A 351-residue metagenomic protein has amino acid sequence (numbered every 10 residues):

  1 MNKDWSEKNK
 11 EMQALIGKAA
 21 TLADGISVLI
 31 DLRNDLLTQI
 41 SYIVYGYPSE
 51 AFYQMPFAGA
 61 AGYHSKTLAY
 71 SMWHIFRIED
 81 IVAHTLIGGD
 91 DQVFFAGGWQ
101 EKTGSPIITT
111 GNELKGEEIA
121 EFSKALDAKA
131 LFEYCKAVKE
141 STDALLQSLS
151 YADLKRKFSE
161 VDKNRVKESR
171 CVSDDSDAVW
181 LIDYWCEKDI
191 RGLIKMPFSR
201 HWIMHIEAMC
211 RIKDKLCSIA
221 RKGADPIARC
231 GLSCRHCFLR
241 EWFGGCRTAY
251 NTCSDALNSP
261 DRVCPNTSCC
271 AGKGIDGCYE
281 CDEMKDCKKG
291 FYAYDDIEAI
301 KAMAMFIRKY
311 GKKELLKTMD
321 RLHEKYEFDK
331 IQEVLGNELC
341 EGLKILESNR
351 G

Functional and structural regions predicted by a protein language model:
M1-E11, Y53-L114, E140-D143, Q147 (+1 more regions): Short, contiguous alpha-helical
M1-Q39: Terminal targeting/low-complexity segments that flank the catalytic cores of oxidoreductases
A14-A20, K115-S123, Y184-W185: A short small-residue
G25, L29-I43, I78, V82 (+4 more regions): Alpha-helical packing segments of well-folded alpha/beta enzyme cores
D35, Y63-Y70, R77, A130-E133 (+6 more regions): Short, well-structured alpha-helical interface segments that form or flank functional binding sites
Q39-E50, S176, I190, E241 (+1 more regions): Short, contiguous, well-structured surface segments enriched in hydrophobic/aromatic residues
S141-G192, F306-G351: A generic hydrophobic-segment detector
L216, A220-G351: Cysteine-centered metal-binding/redox modules
